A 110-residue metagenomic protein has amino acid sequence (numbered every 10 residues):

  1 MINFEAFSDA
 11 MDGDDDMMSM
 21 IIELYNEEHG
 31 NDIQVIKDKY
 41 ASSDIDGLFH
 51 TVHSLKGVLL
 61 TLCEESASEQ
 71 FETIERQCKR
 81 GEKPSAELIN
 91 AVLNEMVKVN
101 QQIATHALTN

Functional and structural regions predicted by a protein language model:
M1-H50, S54-K56, T61-N110: Two-component system phosphorelay core
